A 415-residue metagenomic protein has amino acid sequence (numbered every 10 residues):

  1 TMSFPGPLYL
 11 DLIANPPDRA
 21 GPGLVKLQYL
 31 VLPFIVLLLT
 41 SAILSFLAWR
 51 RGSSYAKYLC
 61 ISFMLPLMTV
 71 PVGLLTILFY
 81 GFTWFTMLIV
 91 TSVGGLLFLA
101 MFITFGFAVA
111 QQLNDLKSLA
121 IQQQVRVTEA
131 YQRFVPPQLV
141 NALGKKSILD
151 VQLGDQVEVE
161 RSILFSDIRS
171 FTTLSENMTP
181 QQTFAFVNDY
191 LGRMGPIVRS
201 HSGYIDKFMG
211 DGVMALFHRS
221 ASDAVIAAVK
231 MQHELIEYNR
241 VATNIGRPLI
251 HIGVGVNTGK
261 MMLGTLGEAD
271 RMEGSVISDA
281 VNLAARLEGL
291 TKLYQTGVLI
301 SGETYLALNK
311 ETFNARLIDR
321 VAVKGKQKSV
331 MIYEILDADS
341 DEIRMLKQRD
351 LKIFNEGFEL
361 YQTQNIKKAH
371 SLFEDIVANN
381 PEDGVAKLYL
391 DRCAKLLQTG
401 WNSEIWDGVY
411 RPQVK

Functional and structural regions predicted by a protein language model:
T1-Q124: Interfacial "cap-and-anchor" motif at the non-cytosolic start of specific transmembrane alpha-helices
R51-G52, N177, E359, T363: Charged, alpha-helical scaffolding/interaction elements associated with membrane systems
A110-E158, N402-I405: Regulatory cytosolic signal-relay segments
V151-K230, G274: Catalytic NTP-binding/metal-coordinating core of nucleotidyl cyclase/transferase enzymes
V187-G203, M214, H218-V254, T258 (+2 more regions): Alpha-helical scaffold within the catalytic cores of cyclic-nucleotide enzymes
K292-K368, E374-D375, N380-N402: Cytosolic regulatory/linker segments at or just downstream of nucleotide-handling modules in signal-transduction
N402-K415: Intrinsically disordered, low-complexity, charge-biased linker/tail regions
